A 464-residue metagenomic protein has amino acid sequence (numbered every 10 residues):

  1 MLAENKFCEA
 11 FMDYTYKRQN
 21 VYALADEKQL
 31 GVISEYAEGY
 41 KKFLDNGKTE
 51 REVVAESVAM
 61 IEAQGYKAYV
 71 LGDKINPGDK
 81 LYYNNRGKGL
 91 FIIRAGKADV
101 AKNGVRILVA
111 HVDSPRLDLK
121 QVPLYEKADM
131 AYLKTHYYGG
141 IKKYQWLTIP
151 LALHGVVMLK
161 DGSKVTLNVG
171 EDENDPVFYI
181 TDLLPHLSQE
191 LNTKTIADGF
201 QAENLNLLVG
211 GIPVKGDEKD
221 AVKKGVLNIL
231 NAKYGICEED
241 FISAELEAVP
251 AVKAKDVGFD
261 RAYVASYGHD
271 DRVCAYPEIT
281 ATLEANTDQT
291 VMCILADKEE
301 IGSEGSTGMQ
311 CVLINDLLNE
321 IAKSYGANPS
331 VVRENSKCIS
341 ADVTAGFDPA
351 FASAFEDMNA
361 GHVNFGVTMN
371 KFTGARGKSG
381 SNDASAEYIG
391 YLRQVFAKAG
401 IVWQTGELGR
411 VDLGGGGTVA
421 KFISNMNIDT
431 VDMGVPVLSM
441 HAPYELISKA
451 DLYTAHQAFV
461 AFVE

Functional and structural regions predicted by a protein language model:
M1-E464: N-terminal hydrophobic/helix-forming segments and targeting peptides
